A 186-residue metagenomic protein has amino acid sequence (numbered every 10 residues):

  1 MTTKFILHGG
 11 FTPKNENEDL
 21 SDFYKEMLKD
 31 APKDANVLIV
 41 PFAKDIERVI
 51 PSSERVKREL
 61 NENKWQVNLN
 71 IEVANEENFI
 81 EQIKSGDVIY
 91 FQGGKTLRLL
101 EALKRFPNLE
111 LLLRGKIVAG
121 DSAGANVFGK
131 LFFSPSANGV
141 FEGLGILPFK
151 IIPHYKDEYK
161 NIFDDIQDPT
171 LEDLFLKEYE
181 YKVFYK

Functional and structural regions predicted by a protein language model:
T2-V88, E180: N-terminal beta1-alpha1 cap of cysteine-dependent amidohydrolase-like domains
P13, K44-E47, T96-L97, A123-V127: Gly/Ser/Thr-rich loops at beta-strand to alpha-helix junctions that form or flank small-molecule/cofactor-binding
D30-P32, R114, S122: Secondary-structure boundary elements
Q66, N70-I117: Flexible gly/pro-rich beta->alpha loop and the following alpha-helix that scaffold active-site loops
Q92, L100-L103, L109-I117, G124-K186: Active-site-adjacent pocket-lining segments in enzyme domains
